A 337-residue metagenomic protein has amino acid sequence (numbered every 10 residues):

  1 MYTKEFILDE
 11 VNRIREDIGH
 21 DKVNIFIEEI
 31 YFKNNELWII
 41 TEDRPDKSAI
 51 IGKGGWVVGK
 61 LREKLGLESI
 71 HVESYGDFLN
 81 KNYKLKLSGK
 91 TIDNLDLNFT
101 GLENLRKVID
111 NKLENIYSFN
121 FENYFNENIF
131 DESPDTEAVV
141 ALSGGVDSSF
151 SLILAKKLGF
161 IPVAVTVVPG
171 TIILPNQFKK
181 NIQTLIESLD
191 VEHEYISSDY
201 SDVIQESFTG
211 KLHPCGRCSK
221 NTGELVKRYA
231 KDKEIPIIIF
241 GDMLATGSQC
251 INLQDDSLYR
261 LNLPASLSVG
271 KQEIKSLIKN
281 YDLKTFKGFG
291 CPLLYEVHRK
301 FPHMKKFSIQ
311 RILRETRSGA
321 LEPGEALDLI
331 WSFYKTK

Functional and structural regions predicted by a protein language model:
M1-E28: N-proximal, solvent-exposed amphipathic alpha-helical segments enriched in charged/polar residues
M1-F6, D46-S48, L142: Short, surface-exposed ligand-recognition loops at beta-strand->loop->(often short) alpha-helix junctions that present
H20-I25, Y31-K33, V58, G66: N-terminal accessory segments that target, anchor, or regulate ATP-driven/P-loop NTPase machines and associated
K33-W56: A short interface-forming secondary-structure element
S48-E63, G89-L95: Charge-rich, low-aromatic oligomerization/scaffolding segments with amphipathic character
R62-L87: A short amphipathic beta-strand at an alpha->beta junction
L79-A141, S148-K337: Nucleotide-activated chemistry modules centered on ATP-dependent adenylation/adenylyltransferase
